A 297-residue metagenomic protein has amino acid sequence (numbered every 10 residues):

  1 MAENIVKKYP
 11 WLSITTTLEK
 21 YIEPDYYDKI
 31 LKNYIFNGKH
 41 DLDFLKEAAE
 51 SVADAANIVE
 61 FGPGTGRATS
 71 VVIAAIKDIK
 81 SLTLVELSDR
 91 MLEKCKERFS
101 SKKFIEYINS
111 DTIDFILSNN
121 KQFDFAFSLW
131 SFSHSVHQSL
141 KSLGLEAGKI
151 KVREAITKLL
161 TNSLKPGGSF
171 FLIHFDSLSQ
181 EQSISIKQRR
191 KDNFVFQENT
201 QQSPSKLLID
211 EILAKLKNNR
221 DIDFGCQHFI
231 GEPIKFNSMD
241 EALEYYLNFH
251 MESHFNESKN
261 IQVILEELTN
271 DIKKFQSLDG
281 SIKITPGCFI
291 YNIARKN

Functional and structural regions predicted by a protein language model:
M1-A53: Conserved class I S-adenosyl-L-methionine
A55, Q122-F123: Local beta-strand N-terminus motif with an aromatic residue
V59-F115: Class I SAM-dependent methyltransferase SAM/SAH-binding core
D124-K151: A short SAM/SAH-binding and catalytic strip from SAM-dependent methyltransferases
G144-P166: A short glycine-rich, Lys/Arg-flanked "PGG" loop and its adjoining helix->strand segment in the class I
K158-N162, G167-E232: Conserved catalytic/acceptor-binding region of the Class I
H228-L278: C-terminal helical/coil "lid" or tail adjacent to the Rossmann-like core of SAM-dependent
P286-N297: Core SAM-dependent methyltransferase catalytic element
